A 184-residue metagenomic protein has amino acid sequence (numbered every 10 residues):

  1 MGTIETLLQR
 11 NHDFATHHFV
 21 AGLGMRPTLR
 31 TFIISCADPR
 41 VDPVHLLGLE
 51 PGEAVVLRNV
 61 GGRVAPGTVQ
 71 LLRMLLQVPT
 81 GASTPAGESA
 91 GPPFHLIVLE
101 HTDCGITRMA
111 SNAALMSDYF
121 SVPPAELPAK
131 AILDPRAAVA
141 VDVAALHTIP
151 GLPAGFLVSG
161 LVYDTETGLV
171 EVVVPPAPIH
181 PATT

Functional and structural regions predicted by a protein language model:
M1-P27, G61-V64, Q70, M74-P93 (+1 more regions): Divalent-metal-activated hydrolytic enzyme cores
T16, G24-P51: N-terminal short beta-loop-beta anion/metal-coordinating cradle
I34-C36, R58, I97-H101, L161-D164: Short beta-strand segments
G52, P93-F94: Short glycine-/polar-rich loops that comprise or flank the Walker A/P-loop and associated switch/sensor motifs
A54-G61: A short beta-strand-loop structural module common to alpha/beta enzyme folds
